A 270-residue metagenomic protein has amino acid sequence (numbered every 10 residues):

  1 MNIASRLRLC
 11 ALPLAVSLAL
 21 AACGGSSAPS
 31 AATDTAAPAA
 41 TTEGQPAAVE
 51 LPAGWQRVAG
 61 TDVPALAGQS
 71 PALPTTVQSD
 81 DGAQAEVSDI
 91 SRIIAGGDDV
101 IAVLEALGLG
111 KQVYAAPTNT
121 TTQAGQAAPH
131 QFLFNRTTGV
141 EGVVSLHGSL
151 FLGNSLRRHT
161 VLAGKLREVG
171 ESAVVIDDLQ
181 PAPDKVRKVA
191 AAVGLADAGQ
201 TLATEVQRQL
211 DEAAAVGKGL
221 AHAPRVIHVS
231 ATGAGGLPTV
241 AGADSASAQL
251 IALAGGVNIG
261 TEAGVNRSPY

Functional and structural regions predicted by a protein language model:
N2-L14, A21-D99, A198-I227: Bacterial Sec-exported substrate-binding components of ABC uptake systems
W55-V58, P64-P74, S91-L146, L150-S155: A short, structured surface patch at a secondary-structure boundary
P71, I94-A95, T137-T138, G153 (+7 more regions): Soluble non-cytosolic domains of exported or imported proteins
P74, V87-S91, G97-L104, G110-K111 (+7 more regions): Extracytoplasmic/secreted envelope proteins and their assembly/folding machinery, especially bacterial periplasmic
A83, T160-G236, G260-E262: Extracytoplasmic substrate-binding proteins
L109, A128, E168-G170, A254: Short, structured coil segments at secondary-structure junctions
K111-P117, G153, G170-I176, N258-G260: Short hydrophobic/aromatic-enriched beta-strand-loop microsegments
N119-T122, P238-P269: Alpha-helical, coiled-coil/dimerization segments enriched in small aliphatic residues
